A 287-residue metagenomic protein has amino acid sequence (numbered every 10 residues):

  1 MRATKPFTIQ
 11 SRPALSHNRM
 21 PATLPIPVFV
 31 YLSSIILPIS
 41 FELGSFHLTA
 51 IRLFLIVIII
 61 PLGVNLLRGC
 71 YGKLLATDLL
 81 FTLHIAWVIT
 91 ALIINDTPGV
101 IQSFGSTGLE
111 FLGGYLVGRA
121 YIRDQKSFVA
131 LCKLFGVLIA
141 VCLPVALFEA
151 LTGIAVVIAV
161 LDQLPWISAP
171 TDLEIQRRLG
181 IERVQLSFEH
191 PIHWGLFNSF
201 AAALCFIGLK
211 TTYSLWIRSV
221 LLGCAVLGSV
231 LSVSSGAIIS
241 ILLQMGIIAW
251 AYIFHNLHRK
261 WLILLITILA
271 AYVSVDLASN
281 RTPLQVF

Functional and structural regions predicted by a protein language model:
I9-V28: N-terminal membrane topogenic signal
R19-P25, A76-H84, G118-L161: Interfacial loop-to-transmembrane-helix boundary motif in multi-pass membrane proteins
T23-L43, L53-G113: N-terminal hydrophobic segments of proteins, predominantly signal-anchor/transmembrane helices of inner/organellar
H47-V64, G105-Y115, H193-A202, I239-G246: Membrane-embedded alpha-helical segments of multi-pass membrane proteins, especially the transmembrane helices
I59-Y71, I93, V117-S127, C205-Y213 (+1 more regions): Structural signal for the C-terminal ends of transmembrane alpha-helices and the immediately following loop
V88-I89, C132-I167, T171-V233, A237-Y252: Alpha-helical transmembrane segments of multi-pass inner-membrane proteins
K126-F135, L215-S219, F254-T267: Membrane-interfacial entry segments at the cytosolic side of transmembrane helices
P144, A150-I154, Y252-F287: A membrane-periplasm/extracellular boundary helix in multi-pass inner-membrane enzymes that assemble envelope glycans
